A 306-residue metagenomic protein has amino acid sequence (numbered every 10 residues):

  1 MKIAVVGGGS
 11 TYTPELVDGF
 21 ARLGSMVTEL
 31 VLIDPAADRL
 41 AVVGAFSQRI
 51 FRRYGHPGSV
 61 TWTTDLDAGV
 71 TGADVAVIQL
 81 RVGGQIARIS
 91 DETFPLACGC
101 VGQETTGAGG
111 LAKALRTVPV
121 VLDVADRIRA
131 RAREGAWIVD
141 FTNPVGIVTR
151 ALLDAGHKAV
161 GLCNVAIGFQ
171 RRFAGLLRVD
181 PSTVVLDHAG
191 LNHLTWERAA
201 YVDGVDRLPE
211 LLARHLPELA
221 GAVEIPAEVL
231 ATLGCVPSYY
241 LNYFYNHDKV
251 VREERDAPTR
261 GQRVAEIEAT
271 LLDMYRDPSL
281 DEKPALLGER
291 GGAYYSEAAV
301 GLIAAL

Functional and structural regions predicted by a protein language model:
G9: Conserved glycine-rich cofactor-binding loop
P14, W137-G204: Rossmann-fold dinucleotide-binding core
M26-I50: NAD(P)-binding Rossmann-fold cofactor-contacting core
S59-G72: Short acidic low-complexity segments
D74, R81-V82, N143: Short glycine-/small-residue-rich Rossmann-like dinucleotide-binding loops
I86-D154: Rossmann-fold NAD(P)-binding glycine/threonine-rich loop
G175-L306: Long, compositionally biased stretches enriched for glycine and/or charged residues
